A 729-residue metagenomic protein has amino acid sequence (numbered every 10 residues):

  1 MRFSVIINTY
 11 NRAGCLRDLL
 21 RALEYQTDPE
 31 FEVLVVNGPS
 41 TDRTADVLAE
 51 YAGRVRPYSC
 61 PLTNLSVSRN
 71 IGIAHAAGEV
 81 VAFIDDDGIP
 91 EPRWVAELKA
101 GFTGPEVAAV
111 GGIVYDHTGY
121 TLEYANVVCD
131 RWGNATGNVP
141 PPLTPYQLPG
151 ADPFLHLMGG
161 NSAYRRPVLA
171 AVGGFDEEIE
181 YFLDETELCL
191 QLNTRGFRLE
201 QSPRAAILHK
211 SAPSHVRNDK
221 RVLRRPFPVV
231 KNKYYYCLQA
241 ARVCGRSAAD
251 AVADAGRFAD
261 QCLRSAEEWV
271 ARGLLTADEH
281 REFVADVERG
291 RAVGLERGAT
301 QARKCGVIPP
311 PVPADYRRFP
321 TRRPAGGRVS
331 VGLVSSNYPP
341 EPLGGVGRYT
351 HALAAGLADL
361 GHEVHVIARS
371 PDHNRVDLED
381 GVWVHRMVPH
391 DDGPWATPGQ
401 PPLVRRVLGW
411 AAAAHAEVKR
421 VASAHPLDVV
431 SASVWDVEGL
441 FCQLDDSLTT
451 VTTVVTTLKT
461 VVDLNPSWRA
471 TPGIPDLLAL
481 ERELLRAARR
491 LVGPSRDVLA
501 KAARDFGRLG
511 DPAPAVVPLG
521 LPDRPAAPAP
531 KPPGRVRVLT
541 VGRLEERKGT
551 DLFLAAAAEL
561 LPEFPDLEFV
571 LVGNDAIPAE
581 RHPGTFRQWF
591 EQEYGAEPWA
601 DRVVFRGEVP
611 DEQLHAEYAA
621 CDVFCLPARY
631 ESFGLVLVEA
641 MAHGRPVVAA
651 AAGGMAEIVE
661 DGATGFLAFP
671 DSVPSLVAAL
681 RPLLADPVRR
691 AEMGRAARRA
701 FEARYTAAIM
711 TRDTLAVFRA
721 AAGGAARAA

Functional and structural regions predicted by a protein language model:
A22, N37-D46, G88, A576-I577: A conserved acidic beta->alpha catalytic loop
P61, R629: Aromatic "clamp/platform" in nucleotide-sugar-dependent glycosyltransferases that forms part of the donor/acceptor
R93-V127: Conserved donor NDP-sugar-binding/catalytic core segment of glycosyltransferases
H156-Y164, V168-G173, E178-A206: A short, conserved alpha-helix in the catalytic core of glycosyltransferases
G245-G326: Non-catalytic, C-terminal membrane-associated alpha-helical segments of glycosyltransferases
L485, E608, A616-C621: Short alpha-helical donor nucleotide-sugar binding micro-motif in glycosyltransferases
P646-A649, V659: Short hydrophobic beta-strand element within catalytic cores of glycosyltransferases and related nucleotide-activated
D661-G662, F666-V673, P682-P687: Conserved acidic donor-binding segment of nucleotide-sugar-dependent glycosyltransferases
